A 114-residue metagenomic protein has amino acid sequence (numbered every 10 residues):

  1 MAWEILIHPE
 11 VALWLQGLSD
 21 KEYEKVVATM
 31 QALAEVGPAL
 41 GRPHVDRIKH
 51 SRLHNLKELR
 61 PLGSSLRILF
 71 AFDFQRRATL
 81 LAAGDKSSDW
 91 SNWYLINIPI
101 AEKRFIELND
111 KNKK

Functional and structural regions predicted by a protein language model:
M1-S65, F74-A78, D85-K114: Basic, Lys/Arg-enriched alpha-helical interface segments
